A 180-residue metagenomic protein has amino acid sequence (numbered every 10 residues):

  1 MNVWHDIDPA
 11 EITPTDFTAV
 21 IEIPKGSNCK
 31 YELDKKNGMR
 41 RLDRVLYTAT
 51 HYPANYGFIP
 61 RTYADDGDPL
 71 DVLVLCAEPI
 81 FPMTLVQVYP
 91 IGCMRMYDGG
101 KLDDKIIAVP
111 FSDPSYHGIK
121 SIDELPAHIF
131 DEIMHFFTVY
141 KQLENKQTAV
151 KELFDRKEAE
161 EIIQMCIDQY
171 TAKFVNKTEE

Functional and structural regions predicted by a protein language model:
M1-E180: Hydrophobic N-terminal alpha-helices or hydrophobic patches in metabolic proteins across all domains of life
